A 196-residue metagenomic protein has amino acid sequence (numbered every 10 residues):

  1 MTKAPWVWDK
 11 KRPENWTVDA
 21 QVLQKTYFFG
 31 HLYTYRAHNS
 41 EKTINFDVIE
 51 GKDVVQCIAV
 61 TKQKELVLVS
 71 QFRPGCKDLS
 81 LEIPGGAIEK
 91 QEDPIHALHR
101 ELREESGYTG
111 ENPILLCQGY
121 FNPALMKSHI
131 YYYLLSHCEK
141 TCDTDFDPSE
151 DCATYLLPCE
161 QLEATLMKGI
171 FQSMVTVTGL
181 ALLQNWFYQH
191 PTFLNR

Functional and structural regions predicted by a protein language model:
M1-E14, V18, L79, K90 (+1 more regions): Nudix hydrolase/Nudix homology domain
K3-W6, K10-K11, V55-R100: Conserved Nudix-box catalytic region and its N-terminal flanking loop in Nudix hydrolases and closely related
D19-I58, K62: Acidic, metal-coordinating catalytic segment for phosphate/diphosphate chemistry, firing primarily on the Nudix
Q21, V69-Q71, Q118: Residue-level detector of high-confidence beta-strand sites
F29-T34, L79, H129-Y131, A153: Short beta-strand micro-motifs in enzyme catalytic cores
I44, D53-Q56, T61, A87-V175 (+1 more regions): Unchanged
